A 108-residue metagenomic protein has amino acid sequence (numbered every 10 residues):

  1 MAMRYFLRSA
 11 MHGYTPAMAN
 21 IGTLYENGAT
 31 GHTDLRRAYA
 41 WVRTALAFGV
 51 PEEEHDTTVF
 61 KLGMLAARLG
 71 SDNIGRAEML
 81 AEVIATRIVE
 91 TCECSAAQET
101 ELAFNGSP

Functional and structural regions predicted by a protein language model:
G13, Y25-G31, F48-P51, L65-L69: Glycine-centered coil turns and helix-coil junctions that link the paired helices within alpha-helical repeat units
T15-M18, E53: Helix-start (N-cap) detector for alpha-helical repeat units in TPR-like alpha-solenoids, especially tetratricopeptide
M18-N27, A45, V59-G63: Hydrophobic face of amphipathic alpha-helices that form TPR/SEL1-like repeat modules and related alpha-solenoid
E53-P108: Terminal, low-structured helical/coil segments at or just beyond the last alpha-helical repeat
